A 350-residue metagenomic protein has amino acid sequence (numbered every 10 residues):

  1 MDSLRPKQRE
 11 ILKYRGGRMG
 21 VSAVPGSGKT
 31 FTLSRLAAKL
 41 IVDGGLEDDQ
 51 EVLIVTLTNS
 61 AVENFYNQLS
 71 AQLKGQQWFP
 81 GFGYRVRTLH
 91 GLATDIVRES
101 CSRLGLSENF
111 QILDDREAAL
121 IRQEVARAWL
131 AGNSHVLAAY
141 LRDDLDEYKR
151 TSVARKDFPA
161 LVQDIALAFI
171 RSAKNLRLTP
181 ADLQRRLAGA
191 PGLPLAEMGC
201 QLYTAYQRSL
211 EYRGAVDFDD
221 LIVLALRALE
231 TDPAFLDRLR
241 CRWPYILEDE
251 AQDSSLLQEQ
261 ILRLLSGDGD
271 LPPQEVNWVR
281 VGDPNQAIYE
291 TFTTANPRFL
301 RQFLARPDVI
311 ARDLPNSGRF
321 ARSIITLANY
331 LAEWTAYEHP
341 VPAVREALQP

Functional and structural regions predicted by a protein language model:
M1-G28, L53, R85, R116-A118 (+3 more regions): Conserved helicase NTPase motor core
M1-S107, D237, E275, T326-N329: P-loop NTPase Walker
Y66-S70, R98, E259-Q260, F292-T294 (+1 more regions): Short amphipathic alpha-helical segments
L69, E124-W129, A295, L327-T335: Conserved AAA+ ATPase "sensor/coupling" helix adjacent to the nucleotide-binding pocket
Q77-Y84, P307-I310, P350: A short helix-to-beta-strand connector/capping loop
E108-L210: Coupling/switch/interface segments within P-loop NTPase motor domains and analogous charged loops in nucleic-acid
S134-K156, A160, A311, P315-P350: Coupling/hinge elements of helicase-like and P-loop NTPase modules
K174-D182, D270-L271, A332-R345: Proline-centered turn/helix-capping motifs that create local helix->coil transitions or kinks
